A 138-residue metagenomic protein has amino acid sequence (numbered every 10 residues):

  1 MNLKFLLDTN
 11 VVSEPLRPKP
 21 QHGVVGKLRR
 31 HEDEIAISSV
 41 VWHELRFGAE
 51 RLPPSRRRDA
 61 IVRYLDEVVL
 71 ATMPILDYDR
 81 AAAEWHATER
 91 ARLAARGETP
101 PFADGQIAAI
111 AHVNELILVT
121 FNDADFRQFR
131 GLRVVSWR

Functional and structural regions predicted by a protein language model:
N2-L6, L16, H22-A109, V113 (+2 more regions): PIN-domain endoribonuclease scaffold, especially VapC-family toxins
D123-D125: C-terminal structural segments of small proteins and small subunits
